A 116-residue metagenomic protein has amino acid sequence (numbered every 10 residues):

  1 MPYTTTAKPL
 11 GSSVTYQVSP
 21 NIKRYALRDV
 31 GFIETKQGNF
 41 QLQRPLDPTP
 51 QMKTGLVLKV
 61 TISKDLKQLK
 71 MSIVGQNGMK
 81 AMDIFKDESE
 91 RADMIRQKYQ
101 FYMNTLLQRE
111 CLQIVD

Functional and structural regions predicted by a protein language model:
M1-V30, L112: Terminal, regulation- and interaction-focused segments at domain boundaries
T6, S19, T35, Q43 (+2 more regions): Generic signature of intrinsically disordered, low-complexity segments enriched in small/polar residues
T6-L10, Q43, T54, M82-F85 (+1 more regions): A near-ubiquitous, low-amplitude feature marking generic local secondary-structure context
Y16-Q17, N21-L66, A81: Ser/Thr-rich, low-complexity intrinsically disordered terminal regions
T61-D116: C-terminal basic regulatory modules in eukaryotic proteins
